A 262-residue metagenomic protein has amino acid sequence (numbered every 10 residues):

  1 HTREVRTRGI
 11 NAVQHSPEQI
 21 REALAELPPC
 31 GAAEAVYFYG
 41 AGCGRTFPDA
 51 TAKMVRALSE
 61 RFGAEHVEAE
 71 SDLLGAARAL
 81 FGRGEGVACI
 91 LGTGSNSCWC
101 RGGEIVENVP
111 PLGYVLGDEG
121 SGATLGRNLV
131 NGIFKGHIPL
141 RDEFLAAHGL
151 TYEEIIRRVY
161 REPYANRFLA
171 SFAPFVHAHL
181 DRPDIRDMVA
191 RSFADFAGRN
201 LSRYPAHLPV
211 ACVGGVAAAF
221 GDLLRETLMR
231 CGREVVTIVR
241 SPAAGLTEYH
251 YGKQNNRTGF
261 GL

Functional and structural regions predicted by a protein language model:
H1-A35, A79-V87, V130-L262: ATP-binding/phosphotransfer module of carbohydrate and carboxylate kinases, centering on a glycine-rich
I10, A41-C43, L112, G215: Short strand-loop junctions, especially beta-strand C-caps/beta-turns that link beta-sheets to coils or alpha-helices
Q14-H15, Y39-T46: Alpha-helical substrate-recognition element adjacent to the catalytic core
A35-Y39, E70: Glycine- and acidic-rich phosphate- and metal-coordinating loops
G44-D142, F260: Phosphate-binding/catalytic loop of phosphoryl-transfer enzymes
